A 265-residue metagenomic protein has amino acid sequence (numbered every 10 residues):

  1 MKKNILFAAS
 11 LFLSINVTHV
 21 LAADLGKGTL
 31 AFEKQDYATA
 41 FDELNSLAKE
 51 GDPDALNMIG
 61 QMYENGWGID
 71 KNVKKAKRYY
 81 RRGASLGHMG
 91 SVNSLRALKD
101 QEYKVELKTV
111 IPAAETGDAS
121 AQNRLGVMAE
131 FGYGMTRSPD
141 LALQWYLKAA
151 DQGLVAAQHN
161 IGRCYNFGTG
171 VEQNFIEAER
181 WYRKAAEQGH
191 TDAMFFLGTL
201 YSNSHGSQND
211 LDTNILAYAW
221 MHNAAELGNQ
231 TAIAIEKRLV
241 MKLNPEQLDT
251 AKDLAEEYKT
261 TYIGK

Functional and structural regions predicted by a protein language model:
A8-N16: Bacterial N-terminal signal peptides
V17-A22: Sec/Tat signal peptide C-region and signal peptidase I cleavage site
A23-T39, E43-S46, E50, P112-T116 (+1 more regions): Alpha-helical segment of the N-proximal tetratricopeptide repeat
D24-A31, L47, M58-N65, V92-Q101 (+5 more regions): Hydrophobic face of amphipathic alpha-helices that form TPR/SEL1-like repeat modules and related alpha-solenoid
Q35-D36, K49-D52, N65-W67, L86-H88 (+14 more regions): Short helix-capping/linker turns of helical repeat alpha-solenoids
T109-A113, Q230-K265: Terminal, low-structured helical/coil segments at or just beyond the last alpha-helical repeat
